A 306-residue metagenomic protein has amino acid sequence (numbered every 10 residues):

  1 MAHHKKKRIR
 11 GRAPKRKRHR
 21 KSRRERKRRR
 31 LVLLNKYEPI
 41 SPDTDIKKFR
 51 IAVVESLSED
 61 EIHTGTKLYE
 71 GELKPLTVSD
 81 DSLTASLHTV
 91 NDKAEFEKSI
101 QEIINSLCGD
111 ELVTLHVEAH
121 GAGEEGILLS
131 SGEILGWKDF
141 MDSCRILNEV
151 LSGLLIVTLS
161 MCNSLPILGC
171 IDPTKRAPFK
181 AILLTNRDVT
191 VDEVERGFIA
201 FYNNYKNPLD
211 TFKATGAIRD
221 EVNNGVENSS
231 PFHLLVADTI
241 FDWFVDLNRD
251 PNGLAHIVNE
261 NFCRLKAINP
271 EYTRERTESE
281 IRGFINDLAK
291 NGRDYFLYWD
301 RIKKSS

Functional and structural regions predicted by a protein language model:
H3-R26: Intrinsically disordered, Lys/Arg-rich low-complexity segments
R23-G136, G153, L159-S160, V236-T239 (+1 more regions): A domain-level signal for caspase-like cysteine endopeptidase catalytic cores and their zymogen-processing architecture
L68-G71, I199-Y205: Amphipathic alpha-helical scaffolding segments
I100-I103, E195-Y202: Short, surface-exposed amphipathic charged segments that create phosphate/polyanion-binding patches used for binding
S130-F198: Catalytic cores of nucleophile-dependent amide-cleaving enzymes
K180-I182, N204-P208: Transmembrane helical hairpin unit
K206-I285: A conserved mid-domain beta-alpha-beta active-site/ligand-binding segment of alpha/beta enzyme cores
Y272-S306: Extended non-globular C-terminal regions
